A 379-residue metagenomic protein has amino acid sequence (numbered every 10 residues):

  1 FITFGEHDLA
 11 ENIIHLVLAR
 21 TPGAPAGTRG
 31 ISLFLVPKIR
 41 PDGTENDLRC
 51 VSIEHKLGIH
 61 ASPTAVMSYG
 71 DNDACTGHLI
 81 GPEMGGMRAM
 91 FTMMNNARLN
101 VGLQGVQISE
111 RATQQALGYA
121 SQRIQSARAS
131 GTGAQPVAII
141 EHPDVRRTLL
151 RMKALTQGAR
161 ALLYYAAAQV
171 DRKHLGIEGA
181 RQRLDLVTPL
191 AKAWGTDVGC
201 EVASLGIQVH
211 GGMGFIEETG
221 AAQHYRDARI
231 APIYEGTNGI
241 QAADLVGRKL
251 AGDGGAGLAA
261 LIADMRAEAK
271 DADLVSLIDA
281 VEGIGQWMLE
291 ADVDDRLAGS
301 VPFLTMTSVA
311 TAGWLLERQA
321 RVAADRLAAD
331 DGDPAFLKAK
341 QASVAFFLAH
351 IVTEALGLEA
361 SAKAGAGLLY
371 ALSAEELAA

Functional and structural regions predicted by a protein language model:
F1, H142-Q208: Gly/Pro-rich turn-and-neighbor structural signature
F1-E45: A short core secondary-structure module
F1-I2, N12, L48-E54, M87-G102 (+5 more regions): Glycine- and acidic
I39-V51, P63-A97, A116-I140, V281-V293: A glycine-rich, basic-preceded beta-loop-alpha segment at the flavin cofactor/substrate interface of flavin-utilizing
I59, Y165, Q182-L261, A345-A371: Alpha-helix capping/hinge segments and adjacent helical runs
N100-Q114: Alpha-helical support elements that line or immediately flank enzyme active sites and cofactor-binding pockets
G252, E268-A379: C-terminal amphipathic alpha-helical interaction region
